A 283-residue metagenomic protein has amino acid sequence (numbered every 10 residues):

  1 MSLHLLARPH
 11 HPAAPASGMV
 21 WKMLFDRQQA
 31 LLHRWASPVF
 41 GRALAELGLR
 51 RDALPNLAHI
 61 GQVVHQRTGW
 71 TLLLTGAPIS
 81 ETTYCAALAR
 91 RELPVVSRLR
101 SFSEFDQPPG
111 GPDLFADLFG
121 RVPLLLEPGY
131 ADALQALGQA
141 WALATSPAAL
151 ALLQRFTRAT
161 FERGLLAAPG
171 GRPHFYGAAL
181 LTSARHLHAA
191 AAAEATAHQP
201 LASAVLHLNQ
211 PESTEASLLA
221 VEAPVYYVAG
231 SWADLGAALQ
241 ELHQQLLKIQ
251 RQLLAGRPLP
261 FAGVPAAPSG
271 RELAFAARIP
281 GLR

Functional and structural regions predicted by a protein language model:
M1-L125, G129, S213, G230 (+1 more regions): The feature captures two recurrent sequence modes
L54-P55, T157-R158, H207-Q210: Short amphipathic alpha-helical surface micro-motifs
L74-I79, D132, A148, G170-R172: Short coil/turn segments at secondary-structure boundaries
P109, R155-F156, G171, T196 (+1 more regions): Homeobox/homeodomain signature
F119-Q135, Q139, A151-Q154, R158-A159: Active-site-proximal alpha-helical scaffolds that flank and shape metal-associated catalytic sites
Q139-L180: Extended, Lys/Arg-enriched charged tracts that mediate electrostatic binding to polyanionic substrates
A179-P258: A recognition module on extended beta-rich or small alphabeta surfaces enriched in W/G with H and D/E
